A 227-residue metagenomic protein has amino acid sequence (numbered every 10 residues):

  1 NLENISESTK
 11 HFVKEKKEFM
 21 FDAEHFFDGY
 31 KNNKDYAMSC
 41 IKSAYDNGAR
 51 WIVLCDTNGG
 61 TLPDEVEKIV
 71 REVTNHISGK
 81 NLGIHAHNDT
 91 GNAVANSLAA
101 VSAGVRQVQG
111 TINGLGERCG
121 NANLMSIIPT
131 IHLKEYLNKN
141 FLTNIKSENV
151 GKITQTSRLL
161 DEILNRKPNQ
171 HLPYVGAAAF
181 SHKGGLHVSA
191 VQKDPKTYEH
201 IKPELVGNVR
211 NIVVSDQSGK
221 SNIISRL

Functional and structural regions predicted by a protein language model:
N1-L82, L98-V105: Alpha/beta enzyme core
S8-E15, S43-N47, V73-H76, T111 (+4 more regions): Change "in soluble alpha/beta enzymes" to "in soluble alpha/beta proteins
H25-G29, N58, N88-G91, G114-R118 (+1 more regions): Acidic, glycine-rich active-site loops and adjacent beta-strand->loop/helix elements that engage anionic groups
Y30-Y36, P63-E67, A93-S102, C119-L124 (+4 more regions): Short acidic, glycine/serine/threonine-rich loops at helix termini
L54-D56, A103-G120: Glycine-rich phosphate-binding active-site loops on the catalytic face of alpha/beta enzymes
H85-T111: Small-aliphatic-rich amphipathic alpha-helix that forms the alpha element of a beta-alpha
G116-K146: C-terminal helical cap(s) of enzyme catalytic domains, especially alpha/beta-barrels
Y136-R226: A mid-to-C-terminal "edge-of-domain" accessory segment
